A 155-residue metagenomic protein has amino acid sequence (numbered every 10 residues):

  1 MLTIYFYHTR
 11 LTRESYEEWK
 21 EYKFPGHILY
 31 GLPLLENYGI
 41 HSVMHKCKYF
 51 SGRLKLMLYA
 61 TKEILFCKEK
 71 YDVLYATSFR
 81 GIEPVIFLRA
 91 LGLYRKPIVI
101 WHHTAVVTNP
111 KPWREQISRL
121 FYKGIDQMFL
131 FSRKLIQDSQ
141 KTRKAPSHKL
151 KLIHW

Functional and structural regions predicted by a protein language model:
M1-C47, E69-Y71: N-terminal subdomain of nucleotide-sugar transferases
F6-L11, T77-R80, H103-T104: Structural motif
S42-A60, Y75-T77: A short, charged, and often flexible helix/loop element on the N-terminal side of the glycosyltransferase catalytic
A60-G81, V99: Short N-terminal targeting/anchoring amphipathic segment
L65-K70, Y94, N109-F129: Membrane-proximal helix-turn-helix segments that form the acceptor-binding/catalytic region of lipid-linked
V73-A76, A90-T108, F129: Active-site proximal beta-strand in glycosyltransferases
D126-L150: A short, active-site helix/loop in glycosyltransferases that binds the activated sugar's phosphate group
L152-W155: Short beta-strand->alpha-helix junction loop in the catalytic core of nucleotide-activated group-transfer enzymes
